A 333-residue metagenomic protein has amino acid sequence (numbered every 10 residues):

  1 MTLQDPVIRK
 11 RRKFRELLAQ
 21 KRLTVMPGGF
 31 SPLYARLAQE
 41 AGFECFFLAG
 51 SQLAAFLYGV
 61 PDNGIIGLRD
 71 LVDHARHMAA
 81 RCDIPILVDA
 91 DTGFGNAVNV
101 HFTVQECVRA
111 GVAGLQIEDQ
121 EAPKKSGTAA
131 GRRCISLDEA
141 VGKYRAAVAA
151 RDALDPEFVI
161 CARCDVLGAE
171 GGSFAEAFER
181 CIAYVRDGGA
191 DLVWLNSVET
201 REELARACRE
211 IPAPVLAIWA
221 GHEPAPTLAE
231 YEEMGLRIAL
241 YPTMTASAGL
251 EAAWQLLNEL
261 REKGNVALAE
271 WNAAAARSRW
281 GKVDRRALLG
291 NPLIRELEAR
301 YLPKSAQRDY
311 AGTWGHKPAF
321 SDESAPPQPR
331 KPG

Functional and structural regions predicted by a protein language model:
T2-I8, F14, M244-G333: Extended, intrinsically disordered, low-complexity segments
L3-A217, G221-Y241, A248, N258 (+1 more regions): Alpha/beta enzyme core
